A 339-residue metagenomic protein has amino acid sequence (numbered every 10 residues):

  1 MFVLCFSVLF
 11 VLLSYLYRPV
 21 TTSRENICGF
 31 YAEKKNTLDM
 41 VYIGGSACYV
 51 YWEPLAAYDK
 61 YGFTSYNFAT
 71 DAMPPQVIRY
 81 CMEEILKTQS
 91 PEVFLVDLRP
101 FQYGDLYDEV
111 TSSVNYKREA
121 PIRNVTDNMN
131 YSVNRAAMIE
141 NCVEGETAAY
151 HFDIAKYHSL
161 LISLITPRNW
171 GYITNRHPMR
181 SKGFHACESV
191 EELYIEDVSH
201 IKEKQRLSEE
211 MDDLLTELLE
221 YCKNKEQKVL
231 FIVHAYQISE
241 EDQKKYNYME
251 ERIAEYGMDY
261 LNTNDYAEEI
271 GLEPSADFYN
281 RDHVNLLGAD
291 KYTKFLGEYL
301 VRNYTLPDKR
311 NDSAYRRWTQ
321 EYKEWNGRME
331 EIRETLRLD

Functional and structural regions predicted by a protein language model:
M1-Y15: Hydrophobic membrane-insertion alpha-helices, especially the h-region of bacterial N-terminal signal peptides
L16-T37: Alpha-helical transmembrane signal-anchor/signal-peptide segments
T37-D39, G62-T64, S90-V93, K223-L230 (+1 more regions): Loop/turn elements at helix/coil->beta-strand transitions in domains of secreted/extracellular proteins
I43, A47-N134: Membrane-embedded segments
W52, V77-Y80, A120, A137-C142 (+8 more regions): Extracytoplasmic/secreted proteins, especially bacterial periplasmic and envelope-associated proteins
S113-K225, K309-D339: Secreted/periplasmic serine-hydrolase-like ester/acetyl group-modifying domain
C187-P274: Flexible, glycine-rich surface segments
N247-Q320, N326-G327, E331-D339: C-terminal regions of proteins
